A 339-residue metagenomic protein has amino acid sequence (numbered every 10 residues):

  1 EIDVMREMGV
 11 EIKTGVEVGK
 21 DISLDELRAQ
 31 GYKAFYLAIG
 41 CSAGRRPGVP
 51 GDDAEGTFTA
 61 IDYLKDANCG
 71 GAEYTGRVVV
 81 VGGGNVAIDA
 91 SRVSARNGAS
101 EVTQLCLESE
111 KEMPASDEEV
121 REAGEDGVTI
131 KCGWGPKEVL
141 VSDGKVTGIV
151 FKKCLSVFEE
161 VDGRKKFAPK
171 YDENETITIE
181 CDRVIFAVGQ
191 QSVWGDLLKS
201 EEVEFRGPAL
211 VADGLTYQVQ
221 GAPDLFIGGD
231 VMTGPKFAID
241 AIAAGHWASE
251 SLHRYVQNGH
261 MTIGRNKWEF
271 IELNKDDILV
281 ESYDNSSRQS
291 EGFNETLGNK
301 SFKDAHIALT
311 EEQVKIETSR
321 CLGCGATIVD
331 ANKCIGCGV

Functional and structural regions predicted by a protein language model:
E1-M8, I12-K13, K65, S91-E138 (+1 more regions): Rossmann-like dinucleotide-binding cores of NAD(P)H-dependent redox enzymes
I2-V49, E138-V150, L155-F158, C181-I185 (+2 more regions): Feature captures the FAD/FMN-dependent oxidoreductase FAD-binding
D3-E17, G44-N97, F205-A222: Glycine-rich dinucleotide-binding loop and its adjacent helix/turn
D53-T75, V139, E159-P235: FAD-site-proximal beta/loop scaffold in flavoenzymes
G83, L107-S109, D230: Cofactor-binding loop segments of dinucleotide-utilizing enzymes, especially the Rossmann-like FAD- and NAD(P)+-binding
D230, K315-V339: Cysteine-centered iron-sulfur cluster-binding motifs in ferredoxin-type domains/subunits of redox enzymes
V231-V256: A conserved FAD-binding loop/helix module that cradles the flavin
S251-S319: Flexible inter-domain linker/hinge segments
